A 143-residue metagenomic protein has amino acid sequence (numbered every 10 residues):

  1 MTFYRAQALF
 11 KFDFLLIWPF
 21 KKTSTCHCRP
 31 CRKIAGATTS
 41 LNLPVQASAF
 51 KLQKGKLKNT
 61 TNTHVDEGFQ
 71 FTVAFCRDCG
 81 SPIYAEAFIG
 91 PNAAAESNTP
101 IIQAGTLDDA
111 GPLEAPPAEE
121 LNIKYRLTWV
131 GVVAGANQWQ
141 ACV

Functional and structural regions predicted by a protein language model:
T2-R5, F12-V143: A short Gly-Trp-Pro
